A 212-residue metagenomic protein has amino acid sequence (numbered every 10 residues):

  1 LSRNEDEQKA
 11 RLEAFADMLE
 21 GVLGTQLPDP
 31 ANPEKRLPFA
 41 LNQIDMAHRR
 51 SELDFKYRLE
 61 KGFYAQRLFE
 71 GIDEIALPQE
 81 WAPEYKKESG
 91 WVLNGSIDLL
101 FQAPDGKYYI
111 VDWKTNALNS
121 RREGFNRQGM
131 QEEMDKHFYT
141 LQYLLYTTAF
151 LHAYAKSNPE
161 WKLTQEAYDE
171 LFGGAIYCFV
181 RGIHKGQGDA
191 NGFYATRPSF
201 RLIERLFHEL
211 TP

Functional and structural regions predicted by a protein language model:
L1-P212: Structural signature of nuclease core domains in nucleic-acid processing machines
